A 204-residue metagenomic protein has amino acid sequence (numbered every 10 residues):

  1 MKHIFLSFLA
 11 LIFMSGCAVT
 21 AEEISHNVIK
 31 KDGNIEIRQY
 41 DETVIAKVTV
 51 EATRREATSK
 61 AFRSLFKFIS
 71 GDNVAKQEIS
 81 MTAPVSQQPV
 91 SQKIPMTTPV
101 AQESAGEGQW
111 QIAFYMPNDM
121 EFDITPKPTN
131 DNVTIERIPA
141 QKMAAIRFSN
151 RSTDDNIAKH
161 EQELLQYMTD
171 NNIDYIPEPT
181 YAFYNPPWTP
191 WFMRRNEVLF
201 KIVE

Functional and structural regions predicted by a protein language model:
K2-F5, S15-E204: A solvent-exposed interaction/effector surface
L11-I12: Repetitive helical segments and hydrophobic/amphipathic motifs
